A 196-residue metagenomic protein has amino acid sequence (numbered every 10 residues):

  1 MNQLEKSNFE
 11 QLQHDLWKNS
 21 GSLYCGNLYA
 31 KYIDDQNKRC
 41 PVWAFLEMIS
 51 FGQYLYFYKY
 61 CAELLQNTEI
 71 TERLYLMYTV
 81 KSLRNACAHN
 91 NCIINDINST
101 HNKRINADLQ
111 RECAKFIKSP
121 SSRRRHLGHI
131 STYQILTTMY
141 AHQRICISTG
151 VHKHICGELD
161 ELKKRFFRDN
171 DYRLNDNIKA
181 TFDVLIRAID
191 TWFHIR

Functional and structural regions predicted by a protein language model:
M1-E72, I94-N95, A141-V151: Short, contiguous, well-structured surface segments enriched in hydrophobic/aromatic residues
F45, L55-S82, H89-R196: Polyanionic, low-complexity intrinsically disordered segments
